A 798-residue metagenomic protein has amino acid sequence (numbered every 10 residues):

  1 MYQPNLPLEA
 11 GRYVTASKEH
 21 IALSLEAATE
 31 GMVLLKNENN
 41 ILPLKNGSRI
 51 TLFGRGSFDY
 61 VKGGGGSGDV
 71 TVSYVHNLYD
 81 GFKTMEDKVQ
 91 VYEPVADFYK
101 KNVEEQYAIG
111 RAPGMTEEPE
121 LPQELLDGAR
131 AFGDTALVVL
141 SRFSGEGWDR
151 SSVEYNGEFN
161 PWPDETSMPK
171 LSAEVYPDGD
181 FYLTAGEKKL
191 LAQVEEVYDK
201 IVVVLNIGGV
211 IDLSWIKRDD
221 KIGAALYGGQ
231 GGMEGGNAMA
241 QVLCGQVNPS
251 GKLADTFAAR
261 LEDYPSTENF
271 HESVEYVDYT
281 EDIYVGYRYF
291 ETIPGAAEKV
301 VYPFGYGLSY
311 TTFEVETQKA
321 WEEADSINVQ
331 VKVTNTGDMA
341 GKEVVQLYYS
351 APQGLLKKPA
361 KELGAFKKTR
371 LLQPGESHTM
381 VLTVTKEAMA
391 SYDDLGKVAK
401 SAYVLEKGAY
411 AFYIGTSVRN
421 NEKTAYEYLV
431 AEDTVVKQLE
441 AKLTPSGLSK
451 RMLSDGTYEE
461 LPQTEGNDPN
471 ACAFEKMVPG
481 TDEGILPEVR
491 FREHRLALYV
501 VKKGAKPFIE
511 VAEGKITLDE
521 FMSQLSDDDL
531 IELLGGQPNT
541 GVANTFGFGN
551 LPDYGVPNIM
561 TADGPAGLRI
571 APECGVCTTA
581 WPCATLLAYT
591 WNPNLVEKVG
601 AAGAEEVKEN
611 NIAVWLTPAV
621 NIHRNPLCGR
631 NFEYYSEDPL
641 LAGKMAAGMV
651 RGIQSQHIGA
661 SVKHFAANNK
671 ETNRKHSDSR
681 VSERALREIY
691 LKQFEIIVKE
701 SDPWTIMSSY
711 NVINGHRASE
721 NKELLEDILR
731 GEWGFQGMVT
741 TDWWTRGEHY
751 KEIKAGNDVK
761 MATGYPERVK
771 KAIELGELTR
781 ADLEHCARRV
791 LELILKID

Functional and structural regions predicted by a protein language model:
M1-N420, A441-D798: Glycoside hydrolase catalytic-domain context in secreted enzymes
N420-A441: Short beta-strand elements
